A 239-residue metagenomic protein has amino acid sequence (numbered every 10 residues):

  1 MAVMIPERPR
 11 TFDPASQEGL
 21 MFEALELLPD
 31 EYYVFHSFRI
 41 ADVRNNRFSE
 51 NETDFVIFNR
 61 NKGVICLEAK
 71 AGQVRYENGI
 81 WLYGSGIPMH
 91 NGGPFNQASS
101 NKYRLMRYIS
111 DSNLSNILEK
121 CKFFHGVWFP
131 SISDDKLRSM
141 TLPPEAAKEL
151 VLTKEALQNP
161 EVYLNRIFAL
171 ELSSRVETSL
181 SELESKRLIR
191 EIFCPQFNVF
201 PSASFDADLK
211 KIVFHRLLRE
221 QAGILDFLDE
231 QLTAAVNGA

Functional and structural regions predicted by a protein language model:
M1-E220: Intrinsically disordered, low-complexity Ser/Thr/Pro/Gly-rich regulatory segments
I224, E230-A239: Walker A/P-loop
